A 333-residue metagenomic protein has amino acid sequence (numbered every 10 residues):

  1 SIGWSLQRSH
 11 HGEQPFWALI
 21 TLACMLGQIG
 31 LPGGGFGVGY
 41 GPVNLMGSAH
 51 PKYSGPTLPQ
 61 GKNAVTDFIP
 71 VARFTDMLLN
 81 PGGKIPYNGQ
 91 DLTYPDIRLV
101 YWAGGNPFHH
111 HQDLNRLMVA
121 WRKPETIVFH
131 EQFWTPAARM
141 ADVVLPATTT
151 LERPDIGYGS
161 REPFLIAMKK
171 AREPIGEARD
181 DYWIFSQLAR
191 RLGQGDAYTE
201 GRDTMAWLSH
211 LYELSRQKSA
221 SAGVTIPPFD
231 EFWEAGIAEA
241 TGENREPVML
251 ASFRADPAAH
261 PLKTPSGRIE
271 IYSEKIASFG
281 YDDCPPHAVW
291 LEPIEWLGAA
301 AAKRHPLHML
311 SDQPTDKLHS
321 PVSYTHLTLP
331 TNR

Functional and structural regions predicted by a protein language model:
S1-N88, Y281: A glycine-rich, hydrophobic/aromatic-adjacent loop/helix-cap motif
L6-E13, F108, I175-R179: Generic amphipathic alpha-helical segments used as scaffolds and interaction surfaces in large, multi-domain proteins
E13-I20, Q112, R179-W183: Conserved active-site and cofactor/substrate-binding residues in soluble primary-metabolism enzymes
Q14, D203-T204, D230: Alpha-helical initiation/capping and key positions within long helical/coiled-coil segments
A18-M25, S186-R191, D312: Short, hydrophobic/amphipathic alpha-helical patches that form generic packing surfaces within helical domains
Q28-V38, F129-H130, P146, W183-F185 (+2 more regions): Acidic/polar loop patches that form or flank catalytic/metal-binding clefts of enzymes that bind anionic ligands
P59-I175, H210-L327, R333: A cross-kingdom feature strongest in bacterial/archaeal respiratory oxidoreductases
A171-S186: Alpha-amylase-like alpha-glycosidases and glucanotransferases acting on alpha-linked glucans and related
